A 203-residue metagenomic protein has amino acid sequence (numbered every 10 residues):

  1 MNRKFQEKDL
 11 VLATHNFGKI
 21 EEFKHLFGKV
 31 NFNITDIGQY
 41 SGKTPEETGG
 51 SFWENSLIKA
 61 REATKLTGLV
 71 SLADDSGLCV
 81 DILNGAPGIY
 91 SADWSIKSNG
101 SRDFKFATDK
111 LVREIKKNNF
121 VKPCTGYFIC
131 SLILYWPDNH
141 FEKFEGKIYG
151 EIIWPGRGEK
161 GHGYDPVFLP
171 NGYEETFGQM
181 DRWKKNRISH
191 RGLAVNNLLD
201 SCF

Functional and structural regions predicted by a protein language model:
N2-V11, F17-F203: Anionic-ligand binding patches
